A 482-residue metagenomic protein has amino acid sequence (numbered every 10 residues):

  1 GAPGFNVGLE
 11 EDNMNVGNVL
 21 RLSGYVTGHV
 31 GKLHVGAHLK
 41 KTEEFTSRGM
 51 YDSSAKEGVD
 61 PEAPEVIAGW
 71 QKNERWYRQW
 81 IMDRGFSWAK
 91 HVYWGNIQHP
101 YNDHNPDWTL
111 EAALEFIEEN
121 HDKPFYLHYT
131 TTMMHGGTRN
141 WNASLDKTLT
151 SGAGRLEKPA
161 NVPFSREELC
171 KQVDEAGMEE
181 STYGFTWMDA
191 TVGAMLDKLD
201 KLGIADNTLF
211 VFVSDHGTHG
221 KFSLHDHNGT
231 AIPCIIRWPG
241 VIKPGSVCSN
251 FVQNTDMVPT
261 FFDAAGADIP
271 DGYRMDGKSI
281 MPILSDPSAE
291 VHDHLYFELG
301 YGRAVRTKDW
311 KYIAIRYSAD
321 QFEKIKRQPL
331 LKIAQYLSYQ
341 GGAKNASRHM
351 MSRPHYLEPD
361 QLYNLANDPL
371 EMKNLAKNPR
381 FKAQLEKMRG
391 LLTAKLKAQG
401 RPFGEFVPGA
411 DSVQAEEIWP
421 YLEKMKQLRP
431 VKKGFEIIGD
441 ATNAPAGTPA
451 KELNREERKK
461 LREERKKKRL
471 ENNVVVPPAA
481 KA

Functional and structural regions predicted by a protein language model:
G1-Q361, P369-G390, G404, E417-A482: Formylglycine-dependent sulfatase
A366: Residues forming the ATP-binding cleft of Hanks-type serine/threonine protein kinase domains
M388, K395-P402: Catalytic domains of carbohydrate-active enzymes that cleave complex glycans
R401-S412: Short, flexible loop/turn segments with low-complexity composition
